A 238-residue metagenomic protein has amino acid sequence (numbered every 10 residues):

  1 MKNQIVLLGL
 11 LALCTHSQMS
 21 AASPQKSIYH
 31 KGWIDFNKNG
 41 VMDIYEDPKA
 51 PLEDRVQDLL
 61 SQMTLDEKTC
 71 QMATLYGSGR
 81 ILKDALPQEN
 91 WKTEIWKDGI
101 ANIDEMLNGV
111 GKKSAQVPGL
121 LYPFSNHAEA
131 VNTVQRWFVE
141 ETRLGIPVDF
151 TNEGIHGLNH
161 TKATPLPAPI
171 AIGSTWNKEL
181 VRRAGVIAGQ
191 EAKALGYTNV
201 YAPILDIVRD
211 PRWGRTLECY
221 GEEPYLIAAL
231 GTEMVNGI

Functional and structural regions predicted by a protein language model:
M1-K2, E67: Generic cytosolic/nucleocytoplasmic N-terminal low-complexity/intrinsically disordered segments
K2-L8: Sec-dependent signal peptide recognition, specifically the positively charged N-region followed immediately by
L8-H16: Bacterial N-terminal signal peptides
Q18-A22: Signal peptide processing junction and immediate N-terminal pro/mature segment of secreted/exported proteins
S23-I238: N-terminal beta-rich core of secreted/periplasmic extracellular enzymes
